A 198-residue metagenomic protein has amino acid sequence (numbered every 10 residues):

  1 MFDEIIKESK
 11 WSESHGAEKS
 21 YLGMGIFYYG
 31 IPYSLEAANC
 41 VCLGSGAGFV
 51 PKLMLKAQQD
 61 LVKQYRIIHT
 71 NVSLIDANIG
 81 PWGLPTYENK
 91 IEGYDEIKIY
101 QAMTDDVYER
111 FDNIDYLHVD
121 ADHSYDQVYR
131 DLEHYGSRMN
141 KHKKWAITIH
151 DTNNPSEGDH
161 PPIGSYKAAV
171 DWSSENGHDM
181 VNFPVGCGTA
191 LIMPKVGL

Functional and structural regions predicted by a protein language model:
M1-E8: N-terminal, positively charged/glycine-rich alpha-helical extensions of SAM-dependent methyltransferases
W11-H15, K19, G25-L198: S-adenosylmethionine/decaboxylated-SAM
